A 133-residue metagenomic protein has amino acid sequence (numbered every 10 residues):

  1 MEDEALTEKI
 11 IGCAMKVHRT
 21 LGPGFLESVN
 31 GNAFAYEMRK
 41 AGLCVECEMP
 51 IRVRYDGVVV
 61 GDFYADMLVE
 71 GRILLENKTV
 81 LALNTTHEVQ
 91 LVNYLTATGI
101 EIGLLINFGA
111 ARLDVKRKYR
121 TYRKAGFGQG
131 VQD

Functional and structural regions predicted by a protein language model:
M1-C44, I102, L113, Y119-D133: Solvent-exposed, charged helical/coil patches that constitute nucleic-acid or partner-interaction surfaces
G22, V45, A65-L83, Y94: Conserved catalytic cores of phosphodiester-cleaving nucleases, focusing on short active-site segments
G31, I51, F108: Residue-level "edge-of-site" marker
R39-G57: A short acidic/basic microdomain associated with nuclease active sites
K78-G130: Nucleic-acid nuclease catalytic cores
